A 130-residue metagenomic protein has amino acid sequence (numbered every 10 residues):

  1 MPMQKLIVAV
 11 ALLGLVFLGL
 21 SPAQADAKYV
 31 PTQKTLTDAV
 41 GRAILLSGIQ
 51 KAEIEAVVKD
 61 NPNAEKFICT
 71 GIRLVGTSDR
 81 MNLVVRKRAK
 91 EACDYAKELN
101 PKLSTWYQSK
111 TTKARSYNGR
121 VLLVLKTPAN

Functional and structural regions predicted by a protein language model:
M1-V10: Bacterial N-terminal signal peptides that target proteins for export
A9-L18: Bacterial N-terminal signal peptides
L20-A25: Sec/Tat signal peptide C-region and signal peptidase I cleavage site
L36-S47, G76-V84: Second-shell loop/turn segments in exported
A39-I72: Periplasmic peptidoglycan-binding/anchoring modules of Gram-negative envelope and division proteins
R42, E98-N130: Periplasmic OmpA/Pal-like peptidoglycan-binding modules at the C-termini of bacterial envelope proteins
K59-R86, Y107-T111: Short, surface-exposed beta-strand segments enriched in small/polar/acidic residues
V84-N100: Cysteine-centered nucleophilic/redox motifs
